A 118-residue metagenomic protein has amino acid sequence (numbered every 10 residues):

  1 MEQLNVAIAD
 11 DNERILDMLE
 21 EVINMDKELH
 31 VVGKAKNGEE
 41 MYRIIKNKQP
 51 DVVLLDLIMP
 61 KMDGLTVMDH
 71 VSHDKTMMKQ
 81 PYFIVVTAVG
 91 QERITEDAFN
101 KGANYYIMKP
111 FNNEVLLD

Functional and structural regions predicted by a protein language model:
E13-G33: Two-component/phosphorelay signaling modules centered on CheY-like receiver
K34-V52: Acidic, metal-coordinating helix/loop segments flanking the phosphotransfer/catalytic sites of two-component signaling
N37-E40, D63-D69: Acidic catalytic/metal-coordinating carboxylates
K46-K48, S72-Q80, K101: Conserved phosphotransfer cores of two-component systems
M59: Receiver (REC) domain active-site loop signature in two-component systems and cognate sites in sensor histidine kinases
T66, K79, G90-Y105: Alpha4 helix (beta4-alpha4-beta5 surface) of REC/receiver domains from two-component response regulators
R93, F111-D118: C-terminal output helix
